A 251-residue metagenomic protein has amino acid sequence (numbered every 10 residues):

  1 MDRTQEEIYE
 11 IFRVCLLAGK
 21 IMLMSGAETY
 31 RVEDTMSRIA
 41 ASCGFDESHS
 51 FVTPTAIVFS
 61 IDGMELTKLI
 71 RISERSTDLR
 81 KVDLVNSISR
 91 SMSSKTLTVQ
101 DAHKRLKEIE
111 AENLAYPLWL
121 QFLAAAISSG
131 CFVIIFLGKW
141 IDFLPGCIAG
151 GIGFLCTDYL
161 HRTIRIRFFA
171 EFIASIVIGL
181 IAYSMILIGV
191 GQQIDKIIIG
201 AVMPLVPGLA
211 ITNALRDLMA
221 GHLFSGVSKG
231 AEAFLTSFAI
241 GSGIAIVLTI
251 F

Functional and structural regions predicted by a protein language model:
M1-L97: Soluble N-terminal domains of membrane-associated systems
S25, I39, C43, I88-K95 (+6 more regions): Change "in soluble alpha/beta enzymes" to "in soluble alpha/beta proteins
E74-S129, V133-D142, K229-I240: Alpha-helical transmembrane segments and their cytosolic membrane-interface
R105-I109, G153-I164, A210-F224: C-terminal ends of transmembrane helices
A115-I188: Core alpha-helical transmembrane segments of integral membrane proteins
L187-F251: Generic detector of multi-pass transmembrane helix bundles and their immediately adjacent loops in polytopic membrane
